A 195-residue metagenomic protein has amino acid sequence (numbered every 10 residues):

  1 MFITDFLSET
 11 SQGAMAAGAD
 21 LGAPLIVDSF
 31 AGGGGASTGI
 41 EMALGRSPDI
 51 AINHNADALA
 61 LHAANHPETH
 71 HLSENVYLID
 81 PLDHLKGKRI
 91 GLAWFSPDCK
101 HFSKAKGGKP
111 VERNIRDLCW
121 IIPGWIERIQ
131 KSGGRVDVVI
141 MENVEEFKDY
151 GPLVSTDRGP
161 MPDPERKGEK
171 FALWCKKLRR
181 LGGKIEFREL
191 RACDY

Functional and structural regions predicted by a protein language model:
M1-A58, N65-H66: S-adenosyl-L-methionine
P24, D49, I90-G91, D137: Conserved acidic residues
A31, S96-C99: Functionally engaged cysteine thiol sites
T38-M42, A64, G124-E127, K176: Short, well-ordered alpha-helices that flank and scaffold nucleotide-derived cofactor binding pockets
S47-I50, H70, K184-E186: Conserved beta-strand segments of alpha/beta enzyme cores
L59-G87: S-adenosyl-L-methionine
E74, A93-F95, M141: Redox-cofactor binding/interface segments in oxidoreductases and associated redox assembly factors
L82-I90, C99-Y195: Class I S-adenosyl-L-methionine
